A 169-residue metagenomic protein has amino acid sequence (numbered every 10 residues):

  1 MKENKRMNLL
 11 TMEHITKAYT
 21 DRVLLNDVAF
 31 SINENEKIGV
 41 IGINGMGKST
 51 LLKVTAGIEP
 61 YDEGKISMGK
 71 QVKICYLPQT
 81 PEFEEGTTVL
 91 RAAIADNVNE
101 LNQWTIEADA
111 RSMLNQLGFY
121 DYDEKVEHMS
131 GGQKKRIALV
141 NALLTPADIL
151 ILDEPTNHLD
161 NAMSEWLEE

Functional and structural regions predicted by a protein language model:
M1-E169: ABC ATP-binding cassette signature C-motif
